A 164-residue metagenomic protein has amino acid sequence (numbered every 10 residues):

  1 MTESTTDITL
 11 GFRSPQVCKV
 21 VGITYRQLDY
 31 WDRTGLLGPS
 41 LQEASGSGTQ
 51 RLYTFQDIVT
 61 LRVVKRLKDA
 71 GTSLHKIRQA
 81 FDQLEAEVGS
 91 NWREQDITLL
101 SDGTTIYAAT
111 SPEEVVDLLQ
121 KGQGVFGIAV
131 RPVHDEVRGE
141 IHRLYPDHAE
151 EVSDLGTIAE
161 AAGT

Functional and structural regions predicted by a protein language model:
M1-T60, D69: Basic helix-turn-helix/winged-helix DNA-binding cores and closely related short helical interaction motifs
D7, Y25, F55-I58, V64 (+3 more regions): Generic N-terminal initiation segments characterized by hydrophobic and/or small/turn-forming residues
R13, W31, G38, V63 (+3 more regions): Proteins with a high burden of low-complexity, intrinsically disordered sequence enriched in S/T/G/P/A and R, requiring
C18-K19, R33-L36, Q79-D82, G89-N91: Short amphipathic alpha-helical surface micro-motifs
V20, S45-T49, L61, D69 (+5 more regions): Residues in flexible loops and secondary-structure boundaries
Q56-V88: A short, Lys/Arg-enriched interface patch at domain edges and termini
F81-T164: Terminal, intrinsically disordered low-complexity segments enriched in charged/polar and proline residues
